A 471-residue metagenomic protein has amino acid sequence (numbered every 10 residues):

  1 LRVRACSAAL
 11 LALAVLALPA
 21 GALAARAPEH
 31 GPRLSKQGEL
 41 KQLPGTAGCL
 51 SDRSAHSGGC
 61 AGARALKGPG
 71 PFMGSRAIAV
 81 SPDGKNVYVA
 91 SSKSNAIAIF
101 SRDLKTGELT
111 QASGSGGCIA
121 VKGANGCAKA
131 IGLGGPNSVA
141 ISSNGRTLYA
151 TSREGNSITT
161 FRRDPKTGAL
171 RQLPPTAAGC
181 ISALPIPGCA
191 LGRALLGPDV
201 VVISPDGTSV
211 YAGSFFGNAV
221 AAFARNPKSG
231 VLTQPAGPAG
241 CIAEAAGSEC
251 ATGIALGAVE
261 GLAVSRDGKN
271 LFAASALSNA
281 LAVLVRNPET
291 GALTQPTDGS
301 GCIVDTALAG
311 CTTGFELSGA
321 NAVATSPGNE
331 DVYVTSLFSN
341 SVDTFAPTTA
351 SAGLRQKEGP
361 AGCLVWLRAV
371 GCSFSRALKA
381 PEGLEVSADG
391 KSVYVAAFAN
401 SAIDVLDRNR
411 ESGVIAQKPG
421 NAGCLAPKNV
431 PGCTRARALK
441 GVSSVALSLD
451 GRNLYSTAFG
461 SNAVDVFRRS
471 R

Functional and structural regions predicted by a protein language model:
A8-L18: Bacterial N-terminal signal peptides
H30-C60, E108-A124, A169-I186, V231-G247 (+3 more regions): Beta-propeller fold detector
G31-P32, I99-T110, T160-R171, A222-T233 (+4 more regions): Short loop/turn segments immediately following beta-strands, especially the blade-tip and inter-blade linker loops
G59-P82, G126-A140, P187-V202, E249-A263 (+3 more regions): Signature of short aromatic-glycine-proline-rich micro-motifs recurring in repeat-based ectodomains
D83-K85, N144-R146, D206-T208, D267-K269 (+3 more regions): Short coil/turn segments that connect the beta-strands within blades of beta-propeller domains
S92-K93, R102, R153, R163 (+11 more regions): Short loop/turn segments immediately following the C-termini of beta-strands
S341-T344, S444-R471: Blade-level signature of beta-propeller repeat domains, shared across WD40, Kelch, NHL, RCC1 and BNR/Asp-box propellers
